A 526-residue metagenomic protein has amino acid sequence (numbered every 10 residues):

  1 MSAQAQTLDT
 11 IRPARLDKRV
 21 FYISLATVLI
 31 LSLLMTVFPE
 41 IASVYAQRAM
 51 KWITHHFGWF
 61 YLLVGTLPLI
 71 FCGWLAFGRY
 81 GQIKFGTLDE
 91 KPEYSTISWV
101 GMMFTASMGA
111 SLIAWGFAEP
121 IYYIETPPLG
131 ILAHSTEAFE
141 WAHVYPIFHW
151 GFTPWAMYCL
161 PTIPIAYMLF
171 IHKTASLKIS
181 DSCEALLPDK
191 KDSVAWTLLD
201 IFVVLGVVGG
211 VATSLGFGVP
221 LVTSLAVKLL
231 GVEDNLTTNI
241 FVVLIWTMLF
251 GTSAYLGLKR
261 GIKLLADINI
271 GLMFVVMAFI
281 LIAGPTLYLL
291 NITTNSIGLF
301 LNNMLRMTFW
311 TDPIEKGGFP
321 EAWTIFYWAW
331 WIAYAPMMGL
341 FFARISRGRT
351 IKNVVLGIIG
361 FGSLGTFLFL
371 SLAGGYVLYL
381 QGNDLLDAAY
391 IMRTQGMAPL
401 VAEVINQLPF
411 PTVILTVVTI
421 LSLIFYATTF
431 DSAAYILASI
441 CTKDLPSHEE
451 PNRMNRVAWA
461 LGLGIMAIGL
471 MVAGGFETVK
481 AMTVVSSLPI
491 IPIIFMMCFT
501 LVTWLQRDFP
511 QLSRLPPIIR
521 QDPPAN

Functional and structural regions predicted by a protein language model:
S2-A138, A278, I282, F495 (+1 more regions): N-terminal alpha-helical transmembrane segments of multi-pass membrane transport and channel/translocase proteins
S2-I11, V44-M50, F77-T96, I121-Y145 (+6 more regions): Flexible loop linkers connecting adjacent transmembrane helices in multi-pass alpha-helical membrane transporters
S2-R15, S176-D192, G218-V242, M273-F279 (+3 more regions): Helix-loop-helix connectors at the membrane interface of multi-pass transporters/channels
Q6-P13, F38-I53, C72-K91, A142-W150 (+7 more regions): Membrane-water interface regions at transmembrane-helix termini and the short interhelical loops of multi-pass membrane
I11-T36, L69-C72, M108-L112, H149-P220 (+6 more regions): Helix-loop-helix module between adjacent transmembrane segments
P13-V28, P188-T197, V232-G251, Y255 (+4 more regions): Loop-to-transmembrane helix boundary motifs in multi-pass membrane proteins
T54-F57, V64, L199, V203-V207 (+5 more regions): Membrane-interface loop-to-helix entry segments
W115-L129, K173, I280-N303, S363-G396: Extracellular/periplasmic helix-exit of transmembrane alpha-helices
